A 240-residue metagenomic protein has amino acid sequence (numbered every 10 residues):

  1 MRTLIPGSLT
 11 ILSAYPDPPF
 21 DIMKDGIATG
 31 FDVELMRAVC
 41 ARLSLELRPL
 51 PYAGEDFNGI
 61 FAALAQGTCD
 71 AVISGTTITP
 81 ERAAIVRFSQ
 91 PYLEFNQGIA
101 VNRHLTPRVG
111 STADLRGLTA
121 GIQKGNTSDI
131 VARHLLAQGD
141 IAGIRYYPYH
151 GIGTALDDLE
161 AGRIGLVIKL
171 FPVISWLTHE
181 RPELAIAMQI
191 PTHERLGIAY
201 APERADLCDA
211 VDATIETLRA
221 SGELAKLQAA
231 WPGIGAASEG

Functional and structural regions predicted by a protein language model:
M1-G75, A84: Extracytoplasmic small-molecule ligand-binding "clamshell" domains of the periplasmic binding protein/Venus flytrap
M1-R2, G30-L43, R103-T106, A113 (+2 more regions): Extended ligand-binding regions for polar small-molecule ligands
L9-A14, D21, A100, T119-Q123 (+2 more regions): Short, well-ordered beta-strand segments
S13-Y15, E94-V101, F171, S175-E216 (+1 more regions): Periplasmic-binding protein-like
M23, M36-E46, S128-P148, T178-H179: Ligand-binding cleft/hinge of the Venus flytrap
L45, T77, P91-D140: A conserved helix-loop-strand patch within extracytoplasmic ligand-binding domains of the periplasmic binding
R48-A62, P107-R108, Y146-D157, T192-E194: Short helix-initiation/N-cap motifs at beta->coil->alpha
N58-G59, I73-I85, V131-H134, D158-T192: A ligand-binding cleft/hinge motif common to bilobed small-molecule-binding domains
